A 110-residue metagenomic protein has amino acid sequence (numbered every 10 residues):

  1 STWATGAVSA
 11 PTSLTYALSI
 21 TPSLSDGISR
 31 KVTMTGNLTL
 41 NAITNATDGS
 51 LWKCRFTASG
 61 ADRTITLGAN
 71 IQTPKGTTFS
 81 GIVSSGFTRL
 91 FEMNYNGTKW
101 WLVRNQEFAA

Functional and structural regions predicted by a protein language model:
T2-N70, N94-A110: Exposed extracellular interaction/assembly regions and N-terminal maturation sites
N70-S85: Terminal beta-strand-rich extracellular "head" domains that mediate receptor/glycan or other ligand binding
G86-Y95: Extracellular disulfide-bonded cysteine-rich modules/repeats
